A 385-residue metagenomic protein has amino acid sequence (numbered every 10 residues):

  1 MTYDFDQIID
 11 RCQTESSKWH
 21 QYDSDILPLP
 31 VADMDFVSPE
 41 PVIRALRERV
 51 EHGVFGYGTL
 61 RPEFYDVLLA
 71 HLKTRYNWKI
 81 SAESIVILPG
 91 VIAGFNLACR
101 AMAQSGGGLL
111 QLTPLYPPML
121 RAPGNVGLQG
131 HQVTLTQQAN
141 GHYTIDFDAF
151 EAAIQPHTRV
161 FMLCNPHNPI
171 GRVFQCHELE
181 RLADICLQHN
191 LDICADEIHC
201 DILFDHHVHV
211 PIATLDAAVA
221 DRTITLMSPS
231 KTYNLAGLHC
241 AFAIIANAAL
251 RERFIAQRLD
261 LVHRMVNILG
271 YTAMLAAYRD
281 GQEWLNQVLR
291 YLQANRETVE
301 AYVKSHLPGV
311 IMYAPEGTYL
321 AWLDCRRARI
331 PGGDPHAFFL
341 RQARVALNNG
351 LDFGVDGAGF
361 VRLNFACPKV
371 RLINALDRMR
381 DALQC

Functional and structural regions predicted by a protein language model:
T2-G90, L97: N-terminal small-domain helix-loop-helix segment of the aminotransferase-like
R44, D221-Q293, A301-Y302: Conserved core segment of the aminotransferase class I/II
A101-P123: Conserved PLP-anchoring active-site segment centered on the Schiff-base-forming lysine
V126, Q188-H189, V219, A343: Helix C-cap/helix->beta junction micro-motif
Q137-H207: Active-site phosphate-binding strand-loop segment of PLP-dependent enzymes
L275, Y291-E300, M312-C325: Conserved glycine-rich beta-strand-loop-beta hairpin in the small C-terminal domain of fold type I
R329-P331, F338-L347, F353-C385: PLP-dependent enzyme catalytic core of the Aspartate aminotransferase-like
